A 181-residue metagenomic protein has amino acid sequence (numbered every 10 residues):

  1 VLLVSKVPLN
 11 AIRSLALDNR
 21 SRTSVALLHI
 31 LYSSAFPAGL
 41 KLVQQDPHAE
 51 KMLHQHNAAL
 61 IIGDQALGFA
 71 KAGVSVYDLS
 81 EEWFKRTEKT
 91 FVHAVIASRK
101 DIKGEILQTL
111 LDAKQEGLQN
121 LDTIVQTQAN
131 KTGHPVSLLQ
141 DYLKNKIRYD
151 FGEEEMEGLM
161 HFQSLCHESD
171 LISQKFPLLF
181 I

Functional and structural regions predicted by a protein language model:
V1-N57, E157: Bilobed "Venus flytrap"/periplasmic-binding protein-like clamshell domains and structurally analogous long
S5, S98-K100, F151: Short beta-strand-to-loop capping motifs
V7-R13, E168-F176: Immediate post-signal peptide segment of exported/extracytoplasmic ligand-binding proteins
P37-A38, H134, L171-I172: Helix N-cap/coil-helix junction residues
L42, L138, K175-F176: A generic structural-conservation signal
Q44-Q128: Pocket-lining segment of extracytoplasmic ligand-binding domains
A94, S173-I181: Short, basic/aromatic-enriched C-terminal tail that caps enzymatic domains
I102-L165, S169: Secondary-structure end/capping motifs
